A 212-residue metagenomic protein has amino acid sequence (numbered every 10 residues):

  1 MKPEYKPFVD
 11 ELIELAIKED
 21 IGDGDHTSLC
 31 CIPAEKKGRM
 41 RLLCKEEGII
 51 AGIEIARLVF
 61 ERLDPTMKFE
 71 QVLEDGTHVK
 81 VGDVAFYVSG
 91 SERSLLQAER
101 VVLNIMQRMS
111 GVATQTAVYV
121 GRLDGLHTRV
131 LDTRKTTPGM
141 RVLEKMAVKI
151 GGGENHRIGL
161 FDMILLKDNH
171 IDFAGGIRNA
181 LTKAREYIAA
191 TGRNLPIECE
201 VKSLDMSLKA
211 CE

Functional and structural regions predicted by a protein language model:
M1-E212: Acidic/glycine-rich phosphate/pyrophosphate-binding loops and surrounding catalytic core that coordinate Mg2+
